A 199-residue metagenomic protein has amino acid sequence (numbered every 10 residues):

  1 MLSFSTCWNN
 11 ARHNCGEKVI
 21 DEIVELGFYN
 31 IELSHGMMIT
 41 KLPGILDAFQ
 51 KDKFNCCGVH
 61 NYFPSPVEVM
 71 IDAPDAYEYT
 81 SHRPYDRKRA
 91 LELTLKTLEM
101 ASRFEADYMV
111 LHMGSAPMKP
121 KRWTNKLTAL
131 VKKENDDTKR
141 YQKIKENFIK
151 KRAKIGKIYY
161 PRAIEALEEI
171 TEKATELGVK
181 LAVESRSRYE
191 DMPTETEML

Functional and structural regions predicted by a protein language model:
M1-T97, S102-A106, N125-R140, E168 (+1 more regions): N-terminal pre-domain/capping segments
Y79-L199: Active-site acidic/histidine proton-transfer and metal-coordination neighborhood in alpha/beta enzyme cores
